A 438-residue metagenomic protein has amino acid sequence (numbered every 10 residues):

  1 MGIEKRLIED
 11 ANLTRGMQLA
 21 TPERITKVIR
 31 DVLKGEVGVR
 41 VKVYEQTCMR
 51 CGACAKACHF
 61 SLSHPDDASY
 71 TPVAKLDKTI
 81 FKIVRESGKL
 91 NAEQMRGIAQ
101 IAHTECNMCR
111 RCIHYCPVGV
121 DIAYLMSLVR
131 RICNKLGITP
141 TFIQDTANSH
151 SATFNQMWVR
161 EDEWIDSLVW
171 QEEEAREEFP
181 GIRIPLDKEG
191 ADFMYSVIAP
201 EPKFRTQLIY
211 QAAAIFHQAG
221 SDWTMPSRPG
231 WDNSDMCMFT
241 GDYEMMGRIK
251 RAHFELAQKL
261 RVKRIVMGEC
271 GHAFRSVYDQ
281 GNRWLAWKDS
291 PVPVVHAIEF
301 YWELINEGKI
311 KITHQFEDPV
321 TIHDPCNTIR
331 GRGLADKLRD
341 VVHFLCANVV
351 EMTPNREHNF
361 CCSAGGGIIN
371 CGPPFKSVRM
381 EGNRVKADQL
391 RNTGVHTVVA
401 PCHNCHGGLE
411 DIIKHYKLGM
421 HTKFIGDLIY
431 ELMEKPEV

Functional and structural regions predicted by a protein language model:
M1-H103: Ferredoxin-type iron-sulfur electron-transfer modules and their immediate structural context
G16, G35-E45, K78-R283: Iron-sulfur-cluster electron-transfer modules
C48-C54, C58, C106-C112, C116 (+4 more regions): Short cysteine clusters
A57-I83, Y115-C133, G367-E381, G407-L418: Iron-sulfur (Fe-S) cluster-binding segments and ferredoxin-like electron-carrier domains, especially [2Fe-2S]
G119, P200-S290, I329-D340, V350-V438: Cofactor-cradling patches in redox/metallo enzymes
N134, A252-H253, R283-L285, Y301-Q315: Extracytoplasmic substrate-binding proteins
A297, I305-F344: C-terminal amphipathic alpha-helical segment
